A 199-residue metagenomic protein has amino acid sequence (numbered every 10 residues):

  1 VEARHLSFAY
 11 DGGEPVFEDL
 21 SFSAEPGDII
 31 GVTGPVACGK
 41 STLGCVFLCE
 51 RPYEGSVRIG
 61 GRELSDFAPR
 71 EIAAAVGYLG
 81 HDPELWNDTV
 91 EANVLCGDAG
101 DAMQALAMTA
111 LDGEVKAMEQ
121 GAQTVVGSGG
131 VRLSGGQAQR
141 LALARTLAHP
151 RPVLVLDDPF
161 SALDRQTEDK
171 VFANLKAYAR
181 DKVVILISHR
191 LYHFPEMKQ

Functional and structural regions predicted by a protein language model:
T33-P35: The feature captures the beta-strand-to-loop junction immediately N-terminal to the Walker
F47-C49: Helix-to-loop junction immediately C-terminal to a conserved catalytic motif
R51-P52, G77-A99, K116, S161 (+1 more regions): Conserved catalytic motifs of ABC-family nucleotide-binding domains
P52-E63, I72: Conserved ABC transporter NBD signature motif
S56, E91-S128, F172-A173, D181: ABC ATPase nucleotide-binding domain helical subdomain, centered on the C-loop/LSGGQ "ABC signature"
A148-P152: A short, proline-enriched helix->beta-strand linker immediately N-terminal to the Walker B motif in ABC-type P-loop
L154-D158: Catalytic Walker B motif of ABC-type/P-loop ATPase nucleotide-binding domains
